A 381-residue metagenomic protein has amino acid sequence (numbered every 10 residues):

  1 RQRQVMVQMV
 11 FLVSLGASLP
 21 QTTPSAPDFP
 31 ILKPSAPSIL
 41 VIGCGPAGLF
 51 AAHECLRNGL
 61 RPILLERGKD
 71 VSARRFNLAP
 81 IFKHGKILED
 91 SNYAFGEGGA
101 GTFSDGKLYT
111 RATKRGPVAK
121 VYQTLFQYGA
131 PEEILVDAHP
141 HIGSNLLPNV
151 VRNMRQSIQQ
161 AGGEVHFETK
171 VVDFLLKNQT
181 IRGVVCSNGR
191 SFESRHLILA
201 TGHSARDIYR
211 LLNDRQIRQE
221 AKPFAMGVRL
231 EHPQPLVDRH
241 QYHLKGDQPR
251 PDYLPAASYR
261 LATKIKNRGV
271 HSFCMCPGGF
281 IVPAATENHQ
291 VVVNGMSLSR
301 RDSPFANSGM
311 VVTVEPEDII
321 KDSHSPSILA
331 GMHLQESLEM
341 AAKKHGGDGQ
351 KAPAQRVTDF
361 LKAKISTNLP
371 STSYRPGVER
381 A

Functional and structural regions predicted by a protein language model:
R1-T124, Y128-A381: Residues forming the flavin
